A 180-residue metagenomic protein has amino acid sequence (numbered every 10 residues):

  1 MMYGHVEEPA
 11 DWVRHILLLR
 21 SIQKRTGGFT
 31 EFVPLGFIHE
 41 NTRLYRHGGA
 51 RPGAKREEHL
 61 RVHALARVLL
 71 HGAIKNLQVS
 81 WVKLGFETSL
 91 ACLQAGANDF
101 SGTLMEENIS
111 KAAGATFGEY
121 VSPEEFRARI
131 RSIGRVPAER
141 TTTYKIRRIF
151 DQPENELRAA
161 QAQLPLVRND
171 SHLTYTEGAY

Functional and structural regions predicted by a protein language model:
M1-M2, I38: Short, histidine-centered active-site or binding-site loop motifs used for metal coordination, general acid-base
Y3-L18, S80-G85: Active-site glycine- and acidic-residue-rich loops that bind and position anionic ligands or nucleotide-like cofactors
D11-E31: Zinc-dependent deaminase catalytic domain
K24-Y180: Auxiliary Fe-S-binding modules of radical SAM enzymes
